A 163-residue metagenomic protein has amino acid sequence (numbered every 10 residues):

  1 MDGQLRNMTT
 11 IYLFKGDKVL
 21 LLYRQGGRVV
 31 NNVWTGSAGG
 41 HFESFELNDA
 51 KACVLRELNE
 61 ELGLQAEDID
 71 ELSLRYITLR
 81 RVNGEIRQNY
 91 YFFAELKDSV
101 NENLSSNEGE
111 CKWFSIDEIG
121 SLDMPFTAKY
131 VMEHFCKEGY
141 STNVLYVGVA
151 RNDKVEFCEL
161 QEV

Functional and structural regions predicted by a protein language model:
M1-L21, H41-E43: Conserved N-terminal beta-strand and adjoining loop/helix that marks the start of the Nudix/MutT-like hydrolase domain
R6-T10, R87-Y91, K129: Short hydrophobic/aromatic beta-strand or adjacent loop that forms the aromatic wall/cage of a ligand/substrate-binding
L13, Y23, Y91-E95, W113-S115: Short, well-ordered beta-strand micro-motif
D17, I77-N101, E133-G139: Active-site-adjacent beta-strand/loop module that shapes the phosphate/pyrophosphate-binding cleft
K18-N59, V155-V163: Conserved Nudix-box catalytic region and its N-terminal flanking loop in Nudix hydrolases and closely related
Q65-R75: A short coil-to-beta-strand element that immediately follows conserved catalytic motifs
N103-H134, C158-Q161: NUDIX/MutT-family hydrolases
K137-V163: Charged phosphate-binding loop/patch that engages nucleotide di/tri-phosphates or the phosphate backbone of nucleic
